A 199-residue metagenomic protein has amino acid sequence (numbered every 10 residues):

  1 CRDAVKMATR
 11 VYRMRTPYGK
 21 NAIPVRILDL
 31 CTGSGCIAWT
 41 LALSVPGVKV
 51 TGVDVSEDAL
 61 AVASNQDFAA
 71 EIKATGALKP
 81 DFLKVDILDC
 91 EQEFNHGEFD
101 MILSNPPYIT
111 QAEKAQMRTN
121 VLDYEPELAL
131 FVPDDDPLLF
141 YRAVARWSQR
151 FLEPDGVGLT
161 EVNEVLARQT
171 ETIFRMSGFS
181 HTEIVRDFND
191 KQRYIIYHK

Functional and structural regions predicted by a protein language model:
C1-P46, V50-V62: SAM-dependent Rossmann-like transferase core, predominantly class I methyltransferases with a strong bias toward
S34, S44-K49, V53-K199: S-adenosylmethionine
